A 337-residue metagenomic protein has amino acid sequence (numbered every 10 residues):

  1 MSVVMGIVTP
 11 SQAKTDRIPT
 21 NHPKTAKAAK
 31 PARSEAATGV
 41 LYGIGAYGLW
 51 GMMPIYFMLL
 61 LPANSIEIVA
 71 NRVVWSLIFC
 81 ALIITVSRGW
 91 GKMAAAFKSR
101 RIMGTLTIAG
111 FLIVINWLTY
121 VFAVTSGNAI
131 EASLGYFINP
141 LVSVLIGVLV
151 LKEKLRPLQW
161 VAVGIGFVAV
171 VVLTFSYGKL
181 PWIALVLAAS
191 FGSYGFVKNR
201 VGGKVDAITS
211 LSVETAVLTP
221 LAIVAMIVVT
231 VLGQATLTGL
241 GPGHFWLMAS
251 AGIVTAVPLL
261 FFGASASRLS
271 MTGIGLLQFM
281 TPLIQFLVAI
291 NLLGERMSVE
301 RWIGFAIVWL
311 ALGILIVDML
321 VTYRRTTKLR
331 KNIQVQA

Functional and structural regions predicted by a protein language model:
S2-D16, H22-E67, V171-R200, V288 (+1 more regions): Glycine-/small-residue-enriched transmembrane alpha-helix faces in small-molecule transporters and effluxers
G6-V8, L180, F279-A337: C-terminal-most transmembrane helix of multi-pass membrane proteins
T38-G45, K92-T119, W182-V186, T236-V257 (+2 more regions): Loop-to-transmembrane-helix transition segments
G39-L41, E67-T85, V205-T255: Hydrophobic alpha-helical transmembrane segments of multi-pass integral membrane proteins, especially transporters
L60, I68, A123-V124, L149-L151 (+5 more regions): Hydrophobic/aromatic residues within transmembrane alpha-helices of multi-pass small-molecule transporters
E67, V74-L77, V121-L149, M271-I290: Specific alpha-helical transmembrane segments that line the substrate/conduction pathway and gating interfaces
C80, L158-T174, L187, E300-M319: Hydrophobic transmembrane alpha-helices of multi-pass small-molecule transport proteins
L134-I138, G202-V217, A256-N291: Helix-helix packing/entry segments at the starts of transmembrane helices
